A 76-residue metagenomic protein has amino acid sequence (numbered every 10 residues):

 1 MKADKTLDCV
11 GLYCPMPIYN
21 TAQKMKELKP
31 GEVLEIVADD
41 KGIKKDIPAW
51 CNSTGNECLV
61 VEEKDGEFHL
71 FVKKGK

Functional and structural regions predicted by a protein language model:
M1-L28: An N-terminal amphipathic alpha-helical segment
D4-T6, G31-E35, E67-H69: Intrinsic-disorder/low-complexity, polar/charged segments enriched in Ser/Thr/Lys/Arg/Asp/Glu/Gln
K5, L12-Y13, K45-P48, C58: Intrinsically disordered, low-complexity segments enriched in polar/charged residues with Gly/Pro, especially when
N20-N56: Amphipathic, hydrophobic secondary-structure cores in small proteins
P48-K76: C-terminal structural segments of small proteins and small subunits
